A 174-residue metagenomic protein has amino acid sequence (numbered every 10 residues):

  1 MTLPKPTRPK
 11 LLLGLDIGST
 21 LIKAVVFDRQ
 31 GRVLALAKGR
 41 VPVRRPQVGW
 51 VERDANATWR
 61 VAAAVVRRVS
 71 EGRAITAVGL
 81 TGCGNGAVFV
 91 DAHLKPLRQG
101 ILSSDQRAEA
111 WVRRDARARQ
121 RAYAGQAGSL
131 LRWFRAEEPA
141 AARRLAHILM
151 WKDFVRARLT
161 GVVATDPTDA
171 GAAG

Functional and structural regions predicted by a protein language model:
M1-Q99, R144: N-terminal glycine/serine-rich phosphate-binding loop of ATP-dependent small-molecule kinases, especially carbohydrate
I17-S19, A118-G174: Gly/Ser/Thr-rich active-site cleft segment
D105: Carbohydrate-associated surface elements
A110-R114: Pocket-flanking alpha-helical
